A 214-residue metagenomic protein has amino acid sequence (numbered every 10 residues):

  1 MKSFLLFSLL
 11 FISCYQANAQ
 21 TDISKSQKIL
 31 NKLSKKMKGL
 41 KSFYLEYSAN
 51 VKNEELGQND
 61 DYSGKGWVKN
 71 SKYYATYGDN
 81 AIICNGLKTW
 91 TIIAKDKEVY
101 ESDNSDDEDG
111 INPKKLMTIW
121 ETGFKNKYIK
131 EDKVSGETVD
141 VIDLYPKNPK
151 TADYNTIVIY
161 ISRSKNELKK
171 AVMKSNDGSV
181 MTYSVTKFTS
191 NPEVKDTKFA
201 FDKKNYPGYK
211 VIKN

Functional and structural regions predicted by a protein language model:
M1-D22: Bacterial Sec-dependent N-terminal signal peptides
Q16-Q58, S71, N205-N214: N-terminal leader/targeting segments and the immediate start of mature chains
K36, G64-W67, A81-I82, N126-K133: Short, exposed beta-strand/loop patches in secreted or surface proteins that constitute
S48-E54, T76, I92, Y145-K147 (+1 more regions): A generic structural motif
S63-I111, M181: An acidic-aromatic
S105-E137: Flexible, surface-exposed loop/linker segments and immediately adjacent secondary-structure boundaries
K127, E131, S135-P207, N214: Gly/Pro-enriched, hydrophobic low-complexity segments that function as extracytoplasmic propeptides/linkers
